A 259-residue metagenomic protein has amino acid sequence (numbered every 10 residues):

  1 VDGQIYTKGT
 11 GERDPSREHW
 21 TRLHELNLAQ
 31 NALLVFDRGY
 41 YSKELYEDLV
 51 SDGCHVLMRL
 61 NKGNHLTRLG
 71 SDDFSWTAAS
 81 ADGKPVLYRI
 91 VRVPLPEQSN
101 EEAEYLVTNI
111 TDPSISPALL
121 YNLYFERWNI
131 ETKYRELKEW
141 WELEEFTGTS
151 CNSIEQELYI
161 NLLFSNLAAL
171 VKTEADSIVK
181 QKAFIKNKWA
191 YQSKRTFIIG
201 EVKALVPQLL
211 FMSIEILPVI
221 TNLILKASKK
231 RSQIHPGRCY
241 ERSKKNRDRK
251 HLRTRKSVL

Functional and structural regions predicted by a protein language model:
V1-L259: Single, function-defining residue in the core of a domain
